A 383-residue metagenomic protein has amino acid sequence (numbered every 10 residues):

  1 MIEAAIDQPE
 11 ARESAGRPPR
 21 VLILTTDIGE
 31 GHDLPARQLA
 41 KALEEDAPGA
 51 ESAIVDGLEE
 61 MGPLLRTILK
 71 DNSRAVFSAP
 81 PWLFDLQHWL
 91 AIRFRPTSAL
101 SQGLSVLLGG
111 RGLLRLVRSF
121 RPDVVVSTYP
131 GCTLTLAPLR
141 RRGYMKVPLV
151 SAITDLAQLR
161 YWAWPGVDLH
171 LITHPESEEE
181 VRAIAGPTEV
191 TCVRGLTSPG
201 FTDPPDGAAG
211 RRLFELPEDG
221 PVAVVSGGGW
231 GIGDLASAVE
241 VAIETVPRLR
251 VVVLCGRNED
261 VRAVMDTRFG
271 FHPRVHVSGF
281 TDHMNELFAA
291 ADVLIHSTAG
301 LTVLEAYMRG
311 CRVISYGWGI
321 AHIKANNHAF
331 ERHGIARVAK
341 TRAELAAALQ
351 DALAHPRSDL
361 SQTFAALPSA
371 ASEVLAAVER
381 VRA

Functional and structural regions predicted by a protein language model:
M1-T67: N-terminal subdomain of nucleotide-sugar transferases
P35, W89-I184, C192: Active-site and donor-binding regions of nucleotide-sugar-utilizing enzymes
Q38-L116: Conserved N-terminal ligand/cofactor-binding loop architecture of enzyme catalytic domains
D168-V222, G227-G229, N258-D260: A nucleotide-sugar donor-handling region in carbohydrate enzymes
A208-A209, L216-A290: Donor-nucleotide binding loops and adjacent catalytic segments primarily of GT-B fold Leloir glycosyltransferases
A289-S297: Acidic donor-binding loop of glycosyltransferase active sites
V303-A348: Catalytic binding pocket for nucleotide-activated donors in carbohydrate/polymer assembly enzymes
A354, A365-A383: C-terminal alpha-helical cap of glycosyltransferases
